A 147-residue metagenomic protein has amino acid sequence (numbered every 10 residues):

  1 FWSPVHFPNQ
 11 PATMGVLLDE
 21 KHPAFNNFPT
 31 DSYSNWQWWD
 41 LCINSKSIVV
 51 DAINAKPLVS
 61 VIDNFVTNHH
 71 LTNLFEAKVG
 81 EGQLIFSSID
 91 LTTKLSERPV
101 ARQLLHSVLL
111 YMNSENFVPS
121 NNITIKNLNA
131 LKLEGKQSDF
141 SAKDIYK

Functional and structural regions predicted by a protein language model:
W2-P99, F117-N122, K126-K147: Catalytic beta-strand/loop cores that center a nucleophilic Ser/Cys/Thr and support acyl-enzyme chemistry
V100-N113: Short amphipathic C-terminal alpha-helix that caps PH/PH-like domains
